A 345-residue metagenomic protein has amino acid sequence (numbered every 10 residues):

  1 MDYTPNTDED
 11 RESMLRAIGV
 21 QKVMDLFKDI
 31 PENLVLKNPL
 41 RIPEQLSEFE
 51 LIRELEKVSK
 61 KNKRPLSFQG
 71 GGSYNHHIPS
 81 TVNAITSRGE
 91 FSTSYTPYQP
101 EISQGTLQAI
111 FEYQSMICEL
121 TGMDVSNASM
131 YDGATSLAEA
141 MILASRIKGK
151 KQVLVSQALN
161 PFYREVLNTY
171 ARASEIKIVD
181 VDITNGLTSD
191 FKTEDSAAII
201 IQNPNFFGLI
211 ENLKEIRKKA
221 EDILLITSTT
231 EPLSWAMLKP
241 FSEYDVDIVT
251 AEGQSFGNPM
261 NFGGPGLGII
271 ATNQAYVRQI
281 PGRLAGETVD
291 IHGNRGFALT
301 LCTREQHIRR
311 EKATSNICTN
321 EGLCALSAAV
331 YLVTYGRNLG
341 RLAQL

Functional and structural regions predicted by a protein language model:
M1-K37: Compact, charge-rich alpha-helical regulatory domains located at protein termini
D2, M14, G105, T135-G296: Conserved PLP-enzyme active-site core in the AAT-like
D8, I30-N38, R64, K148-G149 (+3 more regions): Short acidic (Asp/Glu) and glycine-rich catalytic loops that position anionic groups and cofactors
L36-F111, I308: N-terminal entrance/gating region of PLP-dependent enzymes' catalytic architecture
Y98-I102, C118-A138: Short loop-beta-helix segment that forms the pyridoxal 5′-phosphate
P100-I110, M130, Q202, F206 (+1 more regions): Short acidic-aromatic active-site loops that bind/stabilize oxyanions
L107-C118, K239-V246, R295-E305: Acidic-glycine-rich active-site phosphate/pyrophosphate-binding loop
F256-L345: Active-site C-terminal subdomain of aminotransferase-like
